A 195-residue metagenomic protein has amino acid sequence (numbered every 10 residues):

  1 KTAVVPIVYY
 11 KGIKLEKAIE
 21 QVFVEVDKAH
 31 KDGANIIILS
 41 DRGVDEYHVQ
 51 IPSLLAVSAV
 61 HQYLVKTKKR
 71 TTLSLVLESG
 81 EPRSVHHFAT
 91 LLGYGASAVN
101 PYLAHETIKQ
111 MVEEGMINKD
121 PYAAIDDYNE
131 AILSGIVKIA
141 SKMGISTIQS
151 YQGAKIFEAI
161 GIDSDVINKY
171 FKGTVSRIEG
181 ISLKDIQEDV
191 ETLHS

Functional and structural regions predicted by a protein language model:
K1-E16, E25-A29, G33-I36, H87-F88 (+2 more regions): Flexible, glycine-rich loop/tail regions that form catalytic "lids" or insertion modules at the edges of active sites
A3-V5, I37, L73-S79, L92 (+1 more regions): Hydrophobic faces of well-ordered beta-strands that scaffold small-molecule active sites in alpha/beta enzyme cores
L39-L55: Glycine-rich, proline-tolerant flexible connector loops at the mouths of alpha/beta enzymes
D41, V60, L91, T147: Conserved, mostly hydrophobic/aromatic
R42, V49, L77-G80, I125 (+1 more regions): Glycine- and other small-residue-rich loops at beta-strand/loop junctions that grip anionic moieties
R42-V44, G80, A96, L103-I108: Short, ordered loop/turn segments at secondary-structure junctions
I51-L77, D127-S134: Alpha-helix-loop-beta-strand connector modules within alpha/beta enzyme cores
E81-G95: Catalytic cores of alpha/beta
